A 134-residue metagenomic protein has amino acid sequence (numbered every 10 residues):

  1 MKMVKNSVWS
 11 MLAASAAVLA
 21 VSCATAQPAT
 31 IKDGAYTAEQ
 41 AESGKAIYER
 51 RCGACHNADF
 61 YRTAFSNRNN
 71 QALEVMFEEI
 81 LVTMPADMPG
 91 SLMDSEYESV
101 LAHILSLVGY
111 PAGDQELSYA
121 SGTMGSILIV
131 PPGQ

Functional and structural regions predicted by a protein language model:
M1-N6: N-terminal secretory signal peptides that target proteins for export/translocation
S10-S22: Bacterial N-terminal signal peptides
A24-I47: Electrostatic cytochrome c docking/interface patches
E42-R50, F65-E74, M93-D94: Sequence context surrounding c-type heme c attachment/ligation sites in exported
G44, Y48-A58, V100, I104: The canonical Cys-X-X-Cys-His
Y61-R62: Short, non-ligating residues that shape and space the ligands of small metal-coordination modules and catalytic
L81-E98: Short Fe-S-cluster ligation motifs
D94-Q134: Flexible coil segments in periplasmic/lumen-exposed cytochrome c-class electron-transfer proteins
